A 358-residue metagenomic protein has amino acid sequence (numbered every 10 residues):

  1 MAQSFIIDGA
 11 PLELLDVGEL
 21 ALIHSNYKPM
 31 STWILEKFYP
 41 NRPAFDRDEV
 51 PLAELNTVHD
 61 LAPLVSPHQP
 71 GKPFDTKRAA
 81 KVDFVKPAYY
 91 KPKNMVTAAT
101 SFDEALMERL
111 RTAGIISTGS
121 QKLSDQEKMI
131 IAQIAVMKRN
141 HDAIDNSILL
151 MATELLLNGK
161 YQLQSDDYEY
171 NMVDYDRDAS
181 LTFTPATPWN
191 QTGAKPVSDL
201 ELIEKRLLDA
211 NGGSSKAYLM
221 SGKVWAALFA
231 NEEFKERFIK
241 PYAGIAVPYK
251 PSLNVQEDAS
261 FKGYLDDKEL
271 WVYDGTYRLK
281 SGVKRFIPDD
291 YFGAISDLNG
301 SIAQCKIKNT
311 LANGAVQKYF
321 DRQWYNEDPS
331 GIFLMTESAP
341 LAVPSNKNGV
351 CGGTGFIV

Functional and structural regions predicted by a protein language model:
M1-P51, N348-V358: N-terminal alpha-helical "arm" segments
I23-H24, D199-E204, C305, A342-P344: Short, Φ-rich (hydrophobic/aromatic) sequence segments
P40-S117: Assembly/oligomerization interface modules of large self-assembling protein complexes
R42-D60, A135-M172, A294-Y319: Contiguous N-terminal and early-domain "leader" segments and peripheral loops that mark the onset or edge of a domain
Y90-D176, D199, K205-G222, S330-E337: Long, contiguous amphipathic alpha-helices that act as assembly "spine/axial" helices in icosahedral shell and virion
Y168, D178-I203: Glycine- and small hydrophobic-enriched segments that form the cores of compact globular domains
V197-V255: Ordered core of a single globular domain
K235-V358: Sequence/fold signature of self-assembling virion shell proteins
